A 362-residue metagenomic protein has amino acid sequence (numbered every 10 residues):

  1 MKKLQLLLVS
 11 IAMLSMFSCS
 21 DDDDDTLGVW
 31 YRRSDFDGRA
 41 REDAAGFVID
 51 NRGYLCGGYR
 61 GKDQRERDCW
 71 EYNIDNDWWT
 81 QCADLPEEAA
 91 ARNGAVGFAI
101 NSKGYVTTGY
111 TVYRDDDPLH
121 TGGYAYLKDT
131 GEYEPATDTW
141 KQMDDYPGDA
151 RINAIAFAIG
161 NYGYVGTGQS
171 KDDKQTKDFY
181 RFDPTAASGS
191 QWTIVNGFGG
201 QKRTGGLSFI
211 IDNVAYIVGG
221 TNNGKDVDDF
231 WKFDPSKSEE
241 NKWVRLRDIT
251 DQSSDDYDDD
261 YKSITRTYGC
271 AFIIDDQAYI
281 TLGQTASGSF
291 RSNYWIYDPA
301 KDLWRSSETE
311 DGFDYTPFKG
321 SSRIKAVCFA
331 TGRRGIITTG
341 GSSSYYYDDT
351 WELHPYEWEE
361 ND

Functional and structural regions predicted by a protein language model:
M1-S18: Sec-dependent bacterial lipoprotein signal peptides
C19-D362: Kelch-like beta-propeller repeat domains
